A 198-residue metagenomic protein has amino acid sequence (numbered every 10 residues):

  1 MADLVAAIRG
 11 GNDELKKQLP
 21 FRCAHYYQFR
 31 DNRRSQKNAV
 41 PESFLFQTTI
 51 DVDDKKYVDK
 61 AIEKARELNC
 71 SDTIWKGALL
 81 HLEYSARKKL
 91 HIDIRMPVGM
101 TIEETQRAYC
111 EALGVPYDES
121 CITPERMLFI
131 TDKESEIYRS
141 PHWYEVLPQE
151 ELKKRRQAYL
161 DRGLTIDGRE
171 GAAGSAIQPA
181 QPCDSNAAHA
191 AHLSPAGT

Functional and structural regions predicted by a protein language model:
M1-K88, R95-E103, T165, R169 (+1 more regions): Signature for HUH/AEP ssDNA processing cores
M1-N12, P141-I177, P182-H189, L193 (+1 more regions): Long, charge-rich alpha-helical interaction segments
K17-Q18, K133, W143, Q157: Short, compositionally biased P/S/T/A/G/V-rich stretches that sit at domain boundaries
D54, K133-E134: A broadly conserved detector of short glycine/acidic/proline-rich loop/turn motifs that flank catalytic sites and bind
K60-L68, I94-Y117, Y138-Q157, I166 (+1 more regions): Helical (often loop-to-helix) elements that flank the catalytic cores of nucleotide-handling enzymes
Y84-L90, I122-M127: Short Gly/Ser/Thr- and Asp/Glu-enriched loop/turn motifs at secondary-structure junctions
K88, E134-E136: Short, internal active-site loops enriched in acidic
A108, A112, Y117-K133: Residue microenvironments linked to proteolytic maturation and disulfide-stabilized extracellular modules
